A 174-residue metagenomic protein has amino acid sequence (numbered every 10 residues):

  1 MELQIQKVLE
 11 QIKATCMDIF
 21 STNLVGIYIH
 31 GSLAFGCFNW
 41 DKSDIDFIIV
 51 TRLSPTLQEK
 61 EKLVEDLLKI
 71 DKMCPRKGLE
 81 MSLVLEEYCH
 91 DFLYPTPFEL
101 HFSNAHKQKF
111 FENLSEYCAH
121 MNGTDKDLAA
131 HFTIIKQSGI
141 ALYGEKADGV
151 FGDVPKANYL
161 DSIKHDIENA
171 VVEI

Functional and structural regions predicted by a protein language model:
M1-Y28, E59: Helical scaffold of the NTase/Pol beta-like nucleotidyltransferase catalytic core
E2, Q6, L57-K60, D153 (+1 more regions): Generic detection of long, well-ordered alpha-helical segments
A14-C16, L33-C37, I48, L67-I70: Short secondary-structure capping/turn segments at boundaries of alpha-helices and beta-strands
A14-I19, I48-L53, F98-N104, D161: A generic short-segment signal for beta-strand/edge and adjacent turn/coil regions
D18, L53-T56, K69-M73: Short helix-loop boundary/capping segments at the starts of domains
S21-N23, D41, C74-K77: Short helix-terminating capping/connector loops at secondary-structure junctions
G31, G36-K62, G78-L85: Catalytic metal-binding acidic patch
E65-I174: Conserved NTP/Mg2+-binding pocket subregion across the NTase superfamily
